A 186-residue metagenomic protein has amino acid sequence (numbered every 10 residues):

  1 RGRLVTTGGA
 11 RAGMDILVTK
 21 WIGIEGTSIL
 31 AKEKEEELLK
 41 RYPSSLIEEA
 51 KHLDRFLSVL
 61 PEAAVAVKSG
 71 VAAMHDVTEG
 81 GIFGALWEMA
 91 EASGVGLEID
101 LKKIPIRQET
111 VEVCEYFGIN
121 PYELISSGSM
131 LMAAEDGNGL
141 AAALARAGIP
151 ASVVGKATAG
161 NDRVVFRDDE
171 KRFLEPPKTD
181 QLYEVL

Functional and structural regions predicted by a protein language model:
R1-L186: Helix-biased detector of long, well-ordered alpha-helical tracts
